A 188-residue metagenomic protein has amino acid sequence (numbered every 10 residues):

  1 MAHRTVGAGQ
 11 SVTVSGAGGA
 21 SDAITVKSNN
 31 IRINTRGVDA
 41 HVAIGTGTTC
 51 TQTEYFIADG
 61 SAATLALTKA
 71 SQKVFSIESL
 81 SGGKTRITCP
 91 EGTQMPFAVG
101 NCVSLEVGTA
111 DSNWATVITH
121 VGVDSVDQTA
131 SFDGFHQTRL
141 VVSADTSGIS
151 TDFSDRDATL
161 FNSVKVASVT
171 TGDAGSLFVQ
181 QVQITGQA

Functional and structural regions predicted by a protein language model:
M1-N30, G100, G172-A188: Intrinsically disordered, low-complexity segments enriched in small/polar residues
R4-K27, T48-C50, T85, P90-G92 (+2 more regions): Surface-exposed ligand/attachment interfaces on beta-rich extracellular proteins
Q10-V12, T48-T68: Intrinsically disordered, low-complexity Pro/Gly/Ser/Thr-rich segments with frequent PxxP/GP/PP motifs and embedded
G18-G47, F97: Beta-rich globular "head" domains
N34, A43, I57-A58, A66 (+2 more regions): Beta-strand-rich, repetitive solenoid scaffolds
H41-Y55, A115, D152-D157: Glycine-anchored, exposed beta-strand/edge motif detector
L67-F178, G186-A188: Small/polar beta-strand repeat architecture
